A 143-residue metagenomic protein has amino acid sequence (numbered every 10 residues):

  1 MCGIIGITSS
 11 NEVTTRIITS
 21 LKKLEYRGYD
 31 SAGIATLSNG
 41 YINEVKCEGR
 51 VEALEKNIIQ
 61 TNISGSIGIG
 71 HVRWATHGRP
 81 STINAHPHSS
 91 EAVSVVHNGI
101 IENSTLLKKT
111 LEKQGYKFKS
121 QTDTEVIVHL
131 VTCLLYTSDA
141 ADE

Functional and structural regions predicted by a protein language model:
M1-S138: Conserved short alpha-helical segments that host acidic/polar catalytic motifs at enzyme active sites
D139-E143: A short, hydrophobic C-terminal helix/tail in secreted or cell-surface proteins
